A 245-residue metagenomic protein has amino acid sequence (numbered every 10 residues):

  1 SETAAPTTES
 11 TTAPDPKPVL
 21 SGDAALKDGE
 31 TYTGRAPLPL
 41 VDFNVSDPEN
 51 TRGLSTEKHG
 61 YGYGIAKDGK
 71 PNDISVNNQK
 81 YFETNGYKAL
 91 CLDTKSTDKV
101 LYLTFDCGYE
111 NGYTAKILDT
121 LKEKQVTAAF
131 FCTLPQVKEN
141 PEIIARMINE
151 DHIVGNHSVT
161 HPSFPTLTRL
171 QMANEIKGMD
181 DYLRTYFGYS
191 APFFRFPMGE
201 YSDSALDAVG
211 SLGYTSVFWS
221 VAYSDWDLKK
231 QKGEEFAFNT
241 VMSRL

Functional and structural regions predicted by a protein language model:
E2-T104, E110-K116, E123: N-terminal pre-catalytic segment of deacetylase/amide-hydrolase enzymes
K99-L101, N111-Y113, I117-L118, K122-A237 (+1 more regions): Metal-dependent polysaccharide deacetylase catalytic core of the NodB/CE4 family, i.e., the active-site-bearing domain
